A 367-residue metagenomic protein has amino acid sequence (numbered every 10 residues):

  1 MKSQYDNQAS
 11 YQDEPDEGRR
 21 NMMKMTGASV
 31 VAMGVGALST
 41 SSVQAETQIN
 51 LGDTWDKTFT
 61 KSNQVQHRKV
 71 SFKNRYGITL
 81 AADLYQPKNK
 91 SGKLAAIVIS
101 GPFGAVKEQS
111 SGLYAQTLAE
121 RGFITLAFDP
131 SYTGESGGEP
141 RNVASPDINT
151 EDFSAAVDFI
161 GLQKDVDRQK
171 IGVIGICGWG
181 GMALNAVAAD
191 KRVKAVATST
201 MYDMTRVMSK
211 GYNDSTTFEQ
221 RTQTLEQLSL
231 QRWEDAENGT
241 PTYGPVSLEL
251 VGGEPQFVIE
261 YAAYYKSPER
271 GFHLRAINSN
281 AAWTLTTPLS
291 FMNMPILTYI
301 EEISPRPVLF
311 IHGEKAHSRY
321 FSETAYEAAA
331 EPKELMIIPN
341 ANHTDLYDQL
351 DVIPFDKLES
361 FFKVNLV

Functional and structural regions predicted by a protein language model:
M1-N21: N-terminal secretory signal peptides
P15-K24, V30-Q48: N-terminal twin-arginine translocation
L51-K90: N-terminal cap/lid segment of alpha/beta-hydrolase-fold proteins
K93-P102: Short beta-strand element of the alpha/beta-hydrolase
A119-E135: Conserved alpha/beta-hydrolase
A144-Q163: Alpha/beta-hydrolase active-site loop
L184-S267: Alpha/beta-hydrolase-fold enzymes
F310-H312: Short beta-strand/loop motif that positions the catalytic acidic residue of the alpha/beta-hydrolase fold
